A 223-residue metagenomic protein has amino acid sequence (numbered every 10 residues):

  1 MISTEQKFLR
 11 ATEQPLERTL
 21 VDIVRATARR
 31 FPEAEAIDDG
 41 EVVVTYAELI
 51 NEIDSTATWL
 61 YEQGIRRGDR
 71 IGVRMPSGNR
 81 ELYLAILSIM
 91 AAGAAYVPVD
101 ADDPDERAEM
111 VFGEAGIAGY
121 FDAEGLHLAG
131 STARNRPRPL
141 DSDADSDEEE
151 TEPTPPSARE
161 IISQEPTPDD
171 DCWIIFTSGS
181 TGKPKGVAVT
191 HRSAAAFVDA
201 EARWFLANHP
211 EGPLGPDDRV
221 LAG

Functional and structural regions predicted by a protein language model:
M1-A195, L206: Carrier-protein-dependent adenylate-forming modules in NRPS/ANL systems
V73-M75, S193, F205-G223: Conserved AMP-binding loop of ANL adenylate-forming enzymes
D199-F205: Conserved N-terminal segment of class I S-adenosyl-L-methionine
